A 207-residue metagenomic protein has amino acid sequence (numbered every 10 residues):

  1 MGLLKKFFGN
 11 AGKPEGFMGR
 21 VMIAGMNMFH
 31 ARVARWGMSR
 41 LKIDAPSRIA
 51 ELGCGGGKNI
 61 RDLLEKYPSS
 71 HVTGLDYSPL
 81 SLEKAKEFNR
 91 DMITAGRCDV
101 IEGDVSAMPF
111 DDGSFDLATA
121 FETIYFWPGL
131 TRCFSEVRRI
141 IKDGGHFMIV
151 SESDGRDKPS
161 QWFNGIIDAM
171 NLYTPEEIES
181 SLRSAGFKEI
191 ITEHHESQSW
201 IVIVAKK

Functional and structural regions predicted by a protein language model:
G2-G9, P14-N27, H146-I203: C-terminal alpha-helical "lid/dimerization" subdomain adjacent to the S-adenosyl-L-methionine
M28-S47, D62: Conserved alpha-helix/loop element of class I SAM-dependent methyltransferases that forms part of the SAM/SAH-binding
P46, I141-H146: Short glycine-dipeptide loop
R48-A107: Class I SAM-dependent methyltransferase SAM/SAH-binding core
S106-L117: A short acidic, Gly/Pro-enriched loop at the edge of an enzyme's catalytic core that lines a small-molecule cofactor
L117-L130: A short SAM/SAH-binding and catalytic strip from SAM-dependent methyltransferases
T131-D143: A short glycine-rich, Lys/Arg-flanked "PGG" loop and its adjoining helix->strand segment in the class I
A205-K207: C-terminal beta-strand of the catalytic ATP-binding
